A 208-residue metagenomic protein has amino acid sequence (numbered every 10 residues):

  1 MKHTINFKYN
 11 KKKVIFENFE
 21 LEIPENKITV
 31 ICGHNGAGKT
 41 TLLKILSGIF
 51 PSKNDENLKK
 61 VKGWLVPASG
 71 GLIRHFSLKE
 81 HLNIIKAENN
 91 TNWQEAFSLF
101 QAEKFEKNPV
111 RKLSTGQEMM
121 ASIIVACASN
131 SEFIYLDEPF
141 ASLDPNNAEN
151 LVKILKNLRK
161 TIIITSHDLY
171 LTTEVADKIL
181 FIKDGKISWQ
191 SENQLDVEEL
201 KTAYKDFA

Functional and structural regions predicted by a protein language model:
C32-H34: The feature captures the beta-strand-to-loop junction immediately N-terminal to the Walker
S47-N83, A87: ABC ATPase nucleotide-binding domain signature region
T91-F105: Conserved ABC ATPase "signature" region
P109-L113: Conserved ABC ATPase signature
I134-E138: Catalytic Walker B motif of ABC-type/P-loop ATPase nucleotide-binding domains
S166-H167: H-loop/switch region of ABC-family ATPase nucleotide-binding domains
K186-A208: Conserved beta-strand-loop-alpha-helix hinge in the C-terminal portion of ABC ATPase nucleotide-binding domains
